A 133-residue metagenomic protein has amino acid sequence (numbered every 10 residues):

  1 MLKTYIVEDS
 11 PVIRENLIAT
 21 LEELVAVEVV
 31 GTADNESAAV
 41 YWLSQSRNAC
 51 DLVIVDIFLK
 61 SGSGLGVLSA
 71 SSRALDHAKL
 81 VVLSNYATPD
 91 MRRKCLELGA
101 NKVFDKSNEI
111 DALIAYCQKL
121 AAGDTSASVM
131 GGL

Functional and structural regions predicted by a protein language model:
E8: Conserved acidic carboxylate
T32-L52: Acidic, metal-coordinating helix/loop segments flanking the phosphotransfer/catalytic sites of two-component signaling
N35, S63-G66: Acidic catalytic/metal-coordinating carboxylates
I57-F58: The short loop immediately C-terminal to the conserved phospho-acceptor aspartate in CheY-like receiver
L65-H77: Short amphipathic alpha-helix used as the core "switch/output" element in two-component signaling
G66, A87-F104, N108: Alpha4 helix (beta4-alpha4-beta5 surface) of REC/receiver domains from two-component response regulators
D90, N108-Q118, T125, G131: C-terminal output helix
